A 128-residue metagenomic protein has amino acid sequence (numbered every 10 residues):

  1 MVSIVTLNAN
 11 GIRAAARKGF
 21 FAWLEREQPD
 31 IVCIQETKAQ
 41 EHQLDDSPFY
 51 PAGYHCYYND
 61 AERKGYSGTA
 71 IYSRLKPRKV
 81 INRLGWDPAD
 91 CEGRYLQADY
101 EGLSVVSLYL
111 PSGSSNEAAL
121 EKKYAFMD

Functional and structural regions predicted by a protein language model:
M1-P51, H55, A61, Y66-S67: N-terminal, active-site-proximal structural segment of metallo-dependent hydrolase catalytic domains
T37-K38, D45-S115: Structured beta-strand-rich core segments of catalytic domains in phosphoester-bond hydrolases
L120-D128: A long, amphipathic alpha-helix that forms part of the scaffold/cap immediately adjacent to metal-dependent active
